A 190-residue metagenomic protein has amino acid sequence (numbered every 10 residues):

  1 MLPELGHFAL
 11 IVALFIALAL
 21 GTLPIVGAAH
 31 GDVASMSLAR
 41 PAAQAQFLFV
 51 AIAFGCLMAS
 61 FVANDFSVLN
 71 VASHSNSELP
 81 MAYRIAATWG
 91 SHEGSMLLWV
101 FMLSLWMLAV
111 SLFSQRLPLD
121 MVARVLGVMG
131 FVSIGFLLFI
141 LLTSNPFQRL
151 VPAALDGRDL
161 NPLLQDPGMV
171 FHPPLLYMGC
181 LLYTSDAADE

Functional and structural regions predicted by a protein language model:
M1-F49: N-terminal alpha-helical targeting/anchoring segments
M1-F8, N76-S95, R158-M178: Short aromatic-rich membrane-water interface segments that cap or initiate transmembrane helices in multi-pass membrane
L14-A28, F47-F54, P80, W99-S114 (+1 more regions): Central hydrophobic cores of alpha-helical transmembrane segments in multi-pass inner-membrane proteins across all
H30-A51, L112-I134: Membrane-interfacial loop-to-helix junctions in multi-pass inner-membrane proteins
F54-V71, A109-V122, L138-V151: Transmembrane alpha-helix boundary signature
R84-S111, V125-G130: Hydrophobic alpha-helical transmembrane segments in multi-pass integral membrane proteins
L137-V170: C-terminal ends of transmembrane alpha-helices and the immediately adjacent extracellular/lumenal or cytosolic loop
Y183-E190: Conserved small/polar residues in nucleotide/adenosyl-binding loops
